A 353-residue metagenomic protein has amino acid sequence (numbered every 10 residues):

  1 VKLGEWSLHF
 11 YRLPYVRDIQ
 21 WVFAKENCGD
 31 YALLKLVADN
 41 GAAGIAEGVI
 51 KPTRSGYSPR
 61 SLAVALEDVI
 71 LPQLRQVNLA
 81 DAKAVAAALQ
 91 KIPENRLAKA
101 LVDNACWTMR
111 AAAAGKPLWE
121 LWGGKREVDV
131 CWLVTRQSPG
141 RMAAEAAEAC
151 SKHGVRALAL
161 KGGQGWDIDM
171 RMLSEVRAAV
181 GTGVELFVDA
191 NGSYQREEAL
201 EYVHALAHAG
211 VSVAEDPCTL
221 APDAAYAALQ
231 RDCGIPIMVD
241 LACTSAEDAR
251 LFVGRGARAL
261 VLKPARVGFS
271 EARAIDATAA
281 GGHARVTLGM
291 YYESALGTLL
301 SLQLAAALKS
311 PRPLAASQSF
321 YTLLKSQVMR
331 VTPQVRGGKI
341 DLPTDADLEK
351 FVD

Functional and structural regions predicted by a protein language model:
V1-L186, N191-S193, E197-L200, H204-H208 (+2 more regions): N-terminal capping/lid subdomain adjacent to the active-site entrance of alpha/beta enzymes
Y11-Y15, T108-A112, V239, R312-L314 (+1 more regions): A short linear-motif detector with a strong N-terminal bias
A46, V128-V134, R156-L160, V184-A190 (+5 more regions): Hydrophobic faces of well-ordered beta-strands that scaffold small-molecule active sites in alpha/beta enzyme cores
K51, L133-T135, K161-G165, D189-Q195 (+5 more regions): Active-site beta-loop-alpha junctions enriched in small/polar residues
V203-T219, I237-V239: Active-site core of metal-dependent hydrolases
G210, A221-P236, C243-T344: Shared catalytic-loop signature of beta/alpha-barrel
